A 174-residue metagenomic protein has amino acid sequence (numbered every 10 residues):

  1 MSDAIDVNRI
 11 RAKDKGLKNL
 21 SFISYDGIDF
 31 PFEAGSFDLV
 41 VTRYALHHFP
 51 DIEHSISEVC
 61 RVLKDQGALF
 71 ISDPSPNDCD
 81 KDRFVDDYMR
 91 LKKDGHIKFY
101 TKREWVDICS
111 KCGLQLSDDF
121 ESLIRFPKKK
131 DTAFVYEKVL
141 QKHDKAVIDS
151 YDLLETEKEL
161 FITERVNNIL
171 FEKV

Functional and structural regions predicted by a protein language model:
M1-F30: Class I SAM-dependent methyltransferase SAM/SAH-binding core
L20, F37-D38: Local beta-strand N-terminus motif with an aromatic residue
V41: A conserved beta-strand element that flanks and buttresses the S-adenosyl-L-methionine
Y44-A45: Short catalytic micro-motifs in class I SAM-dependent methyltransferases
E53-A68: A short glycine-rich, Lys/Arg-flanked "PGG" loop and its adjoining helix->strand segment in the class I
A68-K93: Conserved class I S-adenosyl-L-methionine
I97-G113: Short alpha-helix
R103, L116-V174: Conserved Class I S-adenosyl-L-methionine
